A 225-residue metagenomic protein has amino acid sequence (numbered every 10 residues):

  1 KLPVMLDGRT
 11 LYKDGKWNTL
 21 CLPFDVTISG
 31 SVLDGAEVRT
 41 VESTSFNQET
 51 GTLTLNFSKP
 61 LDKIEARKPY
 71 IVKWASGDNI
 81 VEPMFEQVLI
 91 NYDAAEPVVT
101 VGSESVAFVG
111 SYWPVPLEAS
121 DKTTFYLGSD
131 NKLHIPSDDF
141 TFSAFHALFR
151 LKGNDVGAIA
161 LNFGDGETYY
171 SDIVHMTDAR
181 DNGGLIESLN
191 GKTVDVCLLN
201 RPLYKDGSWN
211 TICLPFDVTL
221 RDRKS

Functional and structural regions predicted by a protein language model:
K1-L33, E37, E167-R221: GGW-centered surface loops in extracellular recognition modules
W17, R67-P69, F145, W209: Extracellular structured ligand-interaction cores
G30-Q48, H134, F145: Short, surface-exposed polybasic-aromatic patches that bind anionic ligands, especially phosphate groups
E49-S58, V194: Short linear interaction motifs
L55-A75, A147: Charged, amphipathic alpha-helical scaffolding segments
A75-I80, N154-D155: Acidic glycine-/aspartate-rich tracts in secreted/extracellular proteins
Q87-L161: Contiguous ligand/interfacial binding patches
K224-S225: Conserved small/polar residues in nucleotide/adenosyl-binding loops
